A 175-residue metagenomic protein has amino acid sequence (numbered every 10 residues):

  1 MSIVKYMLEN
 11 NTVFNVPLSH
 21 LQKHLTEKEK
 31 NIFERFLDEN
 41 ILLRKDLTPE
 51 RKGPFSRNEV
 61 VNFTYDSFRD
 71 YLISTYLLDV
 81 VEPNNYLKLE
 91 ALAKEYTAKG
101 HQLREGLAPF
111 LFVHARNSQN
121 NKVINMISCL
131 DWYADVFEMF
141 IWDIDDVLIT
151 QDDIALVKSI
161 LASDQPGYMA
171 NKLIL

Functional and structural regions predicted by a protein language model:
M1-V80: Extended helical regulatory/linker subdomains that flank P-loop NTPase cores
T12, R57-E59, T75-L175: Extended amphipathic alpha-helical scaffold segments
